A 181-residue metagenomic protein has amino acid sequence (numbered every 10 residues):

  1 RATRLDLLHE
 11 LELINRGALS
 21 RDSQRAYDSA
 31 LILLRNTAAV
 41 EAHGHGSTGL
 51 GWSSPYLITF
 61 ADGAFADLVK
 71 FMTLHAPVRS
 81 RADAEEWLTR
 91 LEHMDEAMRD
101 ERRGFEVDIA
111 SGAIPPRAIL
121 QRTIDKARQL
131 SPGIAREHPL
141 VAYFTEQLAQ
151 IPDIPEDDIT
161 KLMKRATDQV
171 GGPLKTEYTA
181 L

Functional and structural regions predicted by a protein language model:
R1-L181: N-terminal maturation segment of proteins
